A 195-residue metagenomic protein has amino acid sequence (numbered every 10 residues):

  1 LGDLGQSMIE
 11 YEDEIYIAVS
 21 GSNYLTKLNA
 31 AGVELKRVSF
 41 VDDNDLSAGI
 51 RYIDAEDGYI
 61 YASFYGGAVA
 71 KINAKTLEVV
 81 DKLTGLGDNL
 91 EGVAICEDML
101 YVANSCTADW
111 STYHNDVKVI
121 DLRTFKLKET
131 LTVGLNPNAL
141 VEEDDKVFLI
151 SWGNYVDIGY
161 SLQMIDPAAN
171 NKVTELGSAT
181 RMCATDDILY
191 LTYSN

Functional and structural regions predicted by a protein language model:
L1-N195: Predominantly soluble domains enriched in secretory-pathway, periplasmic, or organellar proteins
